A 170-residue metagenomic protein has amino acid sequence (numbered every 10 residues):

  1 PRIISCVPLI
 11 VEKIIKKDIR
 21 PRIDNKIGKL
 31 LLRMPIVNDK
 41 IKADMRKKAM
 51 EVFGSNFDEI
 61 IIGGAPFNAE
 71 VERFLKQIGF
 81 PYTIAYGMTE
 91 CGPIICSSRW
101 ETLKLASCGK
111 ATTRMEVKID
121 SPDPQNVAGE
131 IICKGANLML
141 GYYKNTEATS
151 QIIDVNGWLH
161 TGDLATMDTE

Functional and structural regions predicted by a protein language model:
R2-C6, I14-L103: Gly/Ser/Thr-rich phosphate-binding loop
C6-V7, I62-G63, A85, S97 (+4 more regions): Generic beta-strand/beta-sheet core signal
D44-A49, E116-K118, T146-E147: A generic local structural motif
A65-P66, E70-I78, P93-R99, C108-T112 (+3 more regions): Active-site glycine/GP-rich loop and adjacent strand/helix microenvironment that borders small-molecule binding pockets
M88, K110-M115: Structured catalytic core of nucleotide-sugar glycosyltransferases
A106-A111, I153-N156: Short Gly/Pro-enriched turn/cap motifs at secondary-structure boundaries
K118, Q125-E170: Conserved ATP-binding/catalytic segment of the ANL
